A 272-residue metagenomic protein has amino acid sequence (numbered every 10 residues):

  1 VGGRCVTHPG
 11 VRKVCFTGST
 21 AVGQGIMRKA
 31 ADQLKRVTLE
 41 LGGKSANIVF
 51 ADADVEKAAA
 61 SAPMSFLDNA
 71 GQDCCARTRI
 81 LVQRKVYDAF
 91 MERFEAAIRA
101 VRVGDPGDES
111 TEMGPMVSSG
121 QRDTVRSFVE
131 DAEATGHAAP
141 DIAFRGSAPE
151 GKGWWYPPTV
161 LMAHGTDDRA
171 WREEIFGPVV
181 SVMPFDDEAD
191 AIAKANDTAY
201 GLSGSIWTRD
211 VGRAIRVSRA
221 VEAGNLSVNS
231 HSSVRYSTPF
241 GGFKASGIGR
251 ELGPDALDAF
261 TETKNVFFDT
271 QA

Functional and structural regions predicted by a protein language model:
V1, G43, D186-E188: Short helix-initiation/N-cap motifs at beta->coil->alpha
V1-R12: A structured beta-alpha segment of the ubiquitous adenosine-cofactor-binding alpha/beta core
G2, G23-Q24, A214: Short, well-ordered alpha-helical microsegments
R4-C5, D131, R169, A259: Well-formed, non-transmembrane alpha-helical positions, independent of function
R4-C5, S61, K194, V217: CheY-like receiver
V6, G25-K29, E92-R93, S218-R219 (+1 more regions): Short amphipathic alpha-helical segments
G10-V11, I48, R102, A148 (+1 more regions): Conserved C-terminal structural/oligomerization subdomain of aldehyde/semialdehyde dehydrogenase
K13, S19-G165, V228, A272: ALDH superfamily catalytic-core signature
